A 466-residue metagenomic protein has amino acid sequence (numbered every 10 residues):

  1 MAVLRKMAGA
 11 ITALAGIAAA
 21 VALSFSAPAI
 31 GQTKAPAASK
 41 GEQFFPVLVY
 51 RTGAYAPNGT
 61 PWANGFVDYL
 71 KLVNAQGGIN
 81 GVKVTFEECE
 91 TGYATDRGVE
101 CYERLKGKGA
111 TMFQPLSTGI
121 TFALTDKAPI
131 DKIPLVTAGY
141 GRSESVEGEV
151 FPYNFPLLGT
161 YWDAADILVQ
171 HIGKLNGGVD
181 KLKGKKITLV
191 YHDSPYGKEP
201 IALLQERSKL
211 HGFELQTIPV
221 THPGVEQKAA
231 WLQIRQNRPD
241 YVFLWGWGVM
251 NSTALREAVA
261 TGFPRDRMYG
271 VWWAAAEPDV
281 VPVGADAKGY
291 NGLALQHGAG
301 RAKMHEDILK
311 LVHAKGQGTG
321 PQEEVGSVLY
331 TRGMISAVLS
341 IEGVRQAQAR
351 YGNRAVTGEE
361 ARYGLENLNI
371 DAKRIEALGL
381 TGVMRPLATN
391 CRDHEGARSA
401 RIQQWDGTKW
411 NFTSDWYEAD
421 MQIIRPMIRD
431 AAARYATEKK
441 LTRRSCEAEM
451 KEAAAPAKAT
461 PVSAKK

Functional and structural regions predicted by a protein language model:
M1-F44, Y435-K466: Short, low-complexity disordered leader/linker segments with a strong preference for bacterial N-terminal type II
T33-K34, E42-F44, P57-N64, L72 (+5 more regions): Beta-alpha junction/loop-to-helix N-cap segments that form part of ligand/metal-binding clefts
A38-V67, C89-D96, S117, V190-E199 (+1 more regions): Extracytoplasmic "Venus flytrap"
T91, L135-T137, G141-V146, H222-P223 (+2 more regions): Venus flytrap/periplasmic-binding-protein-like
D96-R97, S143-E144, P152-G262, A299-E306: Extracellular/periplasmic Venus flytrap/periplasmic-binding protein
L105-T118, V136-G139, K186-Y191, Q216 (+4 more regions): Periplasmic-binding protein-like
F151, A258-A337, Y417, D430-A431: Extracellular/periplasmic periplasmic-binding protein-like sensory domains
G318-Y330, I341-D415, A419, A455-K466: Segments of small-molecule ligand-sensing domains
